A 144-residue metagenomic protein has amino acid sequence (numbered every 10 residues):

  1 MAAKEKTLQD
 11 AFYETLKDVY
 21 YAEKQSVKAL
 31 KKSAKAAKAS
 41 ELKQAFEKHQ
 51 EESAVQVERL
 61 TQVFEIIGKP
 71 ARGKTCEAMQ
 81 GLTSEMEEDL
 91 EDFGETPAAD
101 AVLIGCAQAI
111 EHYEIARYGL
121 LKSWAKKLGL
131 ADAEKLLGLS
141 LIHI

Functional and structural regions predicted by a protein language model:
A2-Q9, A36, T61, E65-P70 (+1 more regions): Small-residue-biased structural context
A3-D10, E14, S40, Q44 (+3 more regions): Residues at secondary-structure transition points
F12-A34, A78-D132, L136-L139: Acidic/histidine-rich alpha-helical segments that form the ligand environment of transition-metal centers
A39-S40, L130: Short loop-to-helix capping motifs
E41-L82: Conserved alpha-helical segments that form or flank metal/cofactor-binding pockets of metalloenzymes
I142-I144: Conserved small/polar residues in nucleotide/adenosyl-binding loops
